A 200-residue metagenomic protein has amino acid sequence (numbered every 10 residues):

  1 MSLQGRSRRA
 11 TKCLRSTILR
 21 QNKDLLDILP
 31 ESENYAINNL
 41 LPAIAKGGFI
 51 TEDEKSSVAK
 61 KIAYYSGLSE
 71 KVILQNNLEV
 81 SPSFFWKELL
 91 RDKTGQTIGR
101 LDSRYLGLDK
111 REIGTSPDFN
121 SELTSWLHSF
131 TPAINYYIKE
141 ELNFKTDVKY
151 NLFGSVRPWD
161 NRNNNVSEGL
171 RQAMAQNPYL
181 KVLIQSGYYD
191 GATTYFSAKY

Functional and structural regions predicted by a protein language model:
M1-K60: A catalytic-pocket lid/entrance helix-loop region that shapes and gates access to the active site across common
I37-T193, S197: Alpha/beta-hydrolase fold catalytic core
